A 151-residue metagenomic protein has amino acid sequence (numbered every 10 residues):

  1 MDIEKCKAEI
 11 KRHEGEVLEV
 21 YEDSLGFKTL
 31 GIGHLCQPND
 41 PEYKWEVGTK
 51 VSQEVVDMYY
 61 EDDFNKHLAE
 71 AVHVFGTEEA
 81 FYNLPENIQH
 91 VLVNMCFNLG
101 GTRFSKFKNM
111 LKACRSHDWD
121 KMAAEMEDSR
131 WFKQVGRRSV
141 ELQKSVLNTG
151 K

Functional and structural regions predicted by a protein language model:
M1-E19, L25, H34-C36, V51 (+2 more regions): Long, amphipathic alpha-helical surface segments
K7, F27-T29, Q89: A residue-level signal for beta-strand positions that form part of recognition/binding surfaces within mature
L18-Y21, F75-P85: Surface-exposed patches in mature extracellular/periplasmic domains of secreted proteins
D23, D40-Y43: Short, glycine/acidic-enriched capping/hinge loops at junctions between secondary-structure elements
L25-F27, W45-E46: Short Gly/aromatic-enriched secondary-structure transition segments
T29-G31, V91-N94, K121: Structural recognition of the beta-strand scaffold that forms the well-ordered cores of secreted hydrolase catalytic
T29-P41: A short, structured beta-strand/loop element
W45-T77, E86-V93, L99-F104: Alpha-helical segment that forms one wall of the substrate-binding/catalytic cleft in peptidoglycan-active domains
